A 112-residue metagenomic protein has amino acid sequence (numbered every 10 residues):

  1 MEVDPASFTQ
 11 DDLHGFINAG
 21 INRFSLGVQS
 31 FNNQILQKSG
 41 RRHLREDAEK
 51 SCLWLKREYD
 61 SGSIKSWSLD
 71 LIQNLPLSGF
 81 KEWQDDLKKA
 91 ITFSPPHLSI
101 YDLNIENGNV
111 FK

Functional and structural regions predicted by a protein language model:
E2-K112: Conserved non-cysteine loop/helix-boundary elements of the Radical SAM core domain that shape
